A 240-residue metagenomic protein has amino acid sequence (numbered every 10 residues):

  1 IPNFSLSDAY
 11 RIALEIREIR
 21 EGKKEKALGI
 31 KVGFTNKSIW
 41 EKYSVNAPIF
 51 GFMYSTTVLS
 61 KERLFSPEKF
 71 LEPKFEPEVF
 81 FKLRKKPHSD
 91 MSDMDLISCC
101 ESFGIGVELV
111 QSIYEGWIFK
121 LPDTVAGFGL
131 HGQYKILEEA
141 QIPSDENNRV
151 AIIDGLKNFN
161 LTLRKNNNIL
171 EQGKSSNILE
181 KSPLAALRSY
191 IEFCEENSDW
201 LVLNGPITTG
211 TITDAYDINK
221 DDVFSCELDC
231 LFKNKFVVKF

Functional and structural regions predicted by a protein language model:
I1-S182, L187, D217-S225, K233-F240: Catalytic-core "active-site belt" of small-molecule-metabolizing enzymes, emphasizing His/Asp/Glu-rich regions
P183-I218: A conserved acidic, glycine/proline-rich C-terminal tail/linker
